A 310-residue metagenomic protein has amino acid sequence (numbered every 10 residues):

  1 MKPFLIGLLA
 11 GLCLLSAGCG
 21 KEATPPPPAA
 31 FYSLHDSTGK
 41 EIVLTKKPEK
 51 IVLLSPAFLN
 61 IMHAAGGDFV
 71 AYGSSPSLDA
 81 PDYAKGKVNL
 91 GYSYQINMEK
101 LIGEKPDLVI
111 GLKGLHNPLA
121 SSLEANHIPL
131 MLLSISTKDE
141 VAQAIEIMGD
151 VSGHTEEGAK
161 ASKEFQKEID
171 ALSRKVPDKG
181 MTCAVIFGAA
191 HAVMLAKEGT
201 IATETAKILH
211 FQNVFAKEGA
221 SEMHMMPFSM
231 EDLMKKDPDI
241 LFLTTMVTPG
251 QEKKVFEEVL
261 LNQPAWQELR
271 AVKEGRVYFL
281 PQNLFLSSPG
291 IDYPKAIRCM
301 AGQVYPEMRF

Functional and structural regions predicted by a protein language model:
K2-L8: Sec-dependent signal peptide recognition, specifically the positively charged N-region followed immediately by
L15-G18: C-terminal motif of bacterial Sec signal peptides marking the signal peptidase cleavage site
G20-F31: Bacterial Sec signal peptide processing site at the extreme N-terminus
F31, K40-V43, P118-M194, F215-A216 (+1 more regions): Extracytoplasmic substrate-binding proteins
H35-G39, V88-E99, A220-M230: Short helix-initiation/N-cap motifs at beta->coil->alpha
L53-E104, L108-K113, F211-V214: A short, structured surface patch at a secondary-structure boundary
P76-D79, L195-H224: Alpha-helical, coiled-coil/dimerization segments enriched in small aliphatic residues
M98-G114, I128, S229-L243: Proline-aspartate-enriched helix->loop->beta-strand connector
